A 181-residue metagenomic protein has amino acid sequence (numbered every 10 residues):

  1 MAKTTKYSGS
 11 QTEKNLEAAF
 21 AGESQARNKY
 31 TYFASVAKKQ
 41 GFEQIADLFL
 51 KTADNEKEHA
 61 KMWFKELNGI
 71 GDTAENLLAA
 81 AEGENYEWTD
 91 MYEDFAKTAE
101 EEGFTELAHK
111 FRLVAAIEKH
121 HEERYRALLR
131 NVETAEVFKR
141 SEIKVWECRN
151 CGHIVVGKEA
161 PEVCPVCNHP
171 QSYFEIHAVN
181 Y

Functional and structural regions predicted by a protein language model:
M1-Y181: Non-heme di-metal
